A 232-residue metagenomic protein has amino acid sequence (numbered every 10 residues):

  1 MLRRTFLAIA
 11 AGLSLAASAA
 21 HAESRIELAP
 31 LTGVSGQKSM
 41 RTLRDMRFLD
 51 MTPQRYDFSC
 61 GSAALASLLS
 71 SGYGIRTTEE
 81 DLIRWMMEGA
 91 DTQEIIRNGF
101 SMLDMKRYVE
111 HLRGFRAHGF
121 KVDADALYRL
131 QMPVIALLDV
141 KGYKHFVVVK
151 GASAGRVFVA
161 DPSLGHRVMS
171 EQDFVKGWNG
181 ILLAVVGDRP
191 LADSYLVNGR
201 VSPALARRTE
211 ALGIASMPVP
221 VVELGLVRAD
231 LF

Functional and structural regions predicted by a protein language model:
L2-F6, A19-E88, Q93, T209-A211 (+2 more regions): Active-site-adjacent structural segments surrounding the nucleophilic cysteine of cysteine proteases and isopeptidases
A8-A16: Bacterial N-terminal signal peptides
S14, D50-M51, V168, D173: Residue-level preference for alpha-helix termini and adjacent loops
R25-G33, Q37-K38, T42-R44, M86-G187 (+1 more regions): Conserved active-site-adjacent core of cysteine acyl-enzyme catalytic domains
T78, D123-A126, S170, G213-E223: Short, solvent-exposed coil/turn linker segments
I181-F232: Low-complexity, Gly/Ser/Thr/Pro-rich intrinsically disordered linker/tail segments
